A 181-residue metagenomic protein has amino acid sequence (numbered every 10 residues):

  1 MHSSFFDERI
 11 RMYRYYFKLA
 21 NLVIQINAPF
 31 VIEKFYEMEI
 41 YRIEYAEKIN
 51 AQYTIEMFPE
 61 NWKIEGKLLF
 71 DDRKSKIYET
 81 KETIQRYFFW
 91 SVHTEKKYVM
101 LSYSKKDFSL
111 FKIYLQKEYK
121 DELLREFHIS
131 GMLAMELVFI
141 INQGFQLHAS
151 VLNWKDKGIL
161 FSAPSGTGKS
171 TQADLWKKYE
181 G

Functional and structural regions predicted by a protein language model:
F5-L160, L175-E180: A noncatalytic interaction/capping subdomain that flanks phosphate/NTP-handling catalytic cores
P164: P-loop (Walker A) phosphate-binding loop of NTP-binding proteins
T167-G168: Conserved glycine(s) of the Walker
Q172: Hydrophobic positions on the alpha1 helix immediately C-terminal to the Walker A/P-loop
